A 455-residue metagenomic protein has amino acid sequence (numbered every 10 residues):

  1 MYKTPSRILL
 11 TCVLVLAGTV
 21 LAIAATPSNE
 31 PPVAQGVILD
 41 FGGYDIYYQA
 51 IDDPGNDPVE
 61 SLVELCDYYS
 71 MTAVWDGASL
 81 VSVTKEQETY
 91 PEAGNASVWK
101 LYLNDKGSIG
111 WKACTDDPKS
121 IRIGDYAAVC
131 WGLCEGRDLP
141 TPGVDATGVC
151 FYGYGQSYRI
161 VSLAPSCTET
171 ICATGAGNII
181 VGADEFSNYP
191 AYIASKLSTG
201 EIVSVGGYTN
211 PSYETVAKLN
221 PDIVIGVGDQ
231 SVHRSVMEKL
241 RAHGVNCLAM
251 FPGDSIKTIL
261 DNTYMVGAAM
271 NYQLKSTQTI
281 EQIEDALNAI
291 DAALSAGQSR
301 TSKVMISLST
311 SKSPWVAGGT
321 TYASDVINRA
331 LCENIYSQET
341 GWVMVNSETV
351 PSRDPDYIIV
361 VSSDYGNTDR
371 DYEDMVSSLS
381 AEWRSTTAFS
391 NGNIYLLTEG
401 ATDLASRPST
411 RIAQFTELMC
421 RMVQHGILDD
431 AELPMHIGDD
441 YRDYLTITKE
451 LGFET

Functional and structural regions predicted by a protein language model:
M1-N29, G153-S157, T455: Short, low-complexity disordered leader/linker segments with a strong preference for bacterial N-terminal type II
A25-G153: Ubiquitin-like/PB1-type beta-grasp interaction modules and other compact soluble beta-rich domains
Y44-D53, A113-D116, Q156-Y158, V203 (+6 more regions): Second-shell loop/turn segments in exported
Y158, S204, D254-M270, T277 (+1 more regions): Structured C-terminal subdomain patch of bacterial secreted/periplasmic proteins
R159-L219, I223-H233, I335: A short, structured surface patch at a secondary-structure boundary
R159-T174, K275-E333, M422, P434-E454: Basic- and aromatic-lined ligand-binding clefts that recognize polyanionic substrates
D184, A317-W342, S362, N393-L396: His/Asp/Glu-enriched short active-site or ligand-binding loop at hydrolase and phosphoryl-transfer sites
S212-P221, H243, V345-D354: Short helices/loops that flank or line small-molecule/ion binding pockets
